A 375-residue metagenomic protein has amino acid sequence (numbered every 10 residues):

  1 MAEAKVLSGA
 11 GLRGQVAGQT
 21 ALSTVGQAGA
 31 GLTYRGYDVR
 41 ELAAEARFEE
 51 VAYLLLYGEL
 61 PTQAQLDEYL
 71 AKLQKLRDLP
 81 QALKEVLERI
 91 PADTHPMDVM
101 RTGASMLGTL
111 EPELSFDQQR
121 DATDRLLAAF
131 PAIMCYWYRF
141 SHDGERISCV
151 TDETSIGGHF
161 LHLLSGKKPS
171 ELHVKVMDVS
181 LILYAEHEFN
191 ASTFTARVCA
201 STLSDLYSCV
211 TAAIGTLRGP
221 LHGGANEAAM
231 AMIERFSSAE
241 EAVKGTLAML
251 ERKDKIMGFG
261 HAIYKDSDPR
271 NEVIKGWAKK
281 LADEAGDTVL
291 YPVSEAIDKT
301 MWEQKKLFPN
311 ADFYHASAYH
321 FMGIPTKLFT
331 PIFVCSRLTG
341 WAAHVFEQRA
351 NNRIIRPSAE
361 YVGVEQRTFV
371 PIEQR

Functional and structural regions predicted by a protein language model:
M1-R375: Non-transmembrane, aqueous-exposed alpha-helical and coiled segments at domain scale
